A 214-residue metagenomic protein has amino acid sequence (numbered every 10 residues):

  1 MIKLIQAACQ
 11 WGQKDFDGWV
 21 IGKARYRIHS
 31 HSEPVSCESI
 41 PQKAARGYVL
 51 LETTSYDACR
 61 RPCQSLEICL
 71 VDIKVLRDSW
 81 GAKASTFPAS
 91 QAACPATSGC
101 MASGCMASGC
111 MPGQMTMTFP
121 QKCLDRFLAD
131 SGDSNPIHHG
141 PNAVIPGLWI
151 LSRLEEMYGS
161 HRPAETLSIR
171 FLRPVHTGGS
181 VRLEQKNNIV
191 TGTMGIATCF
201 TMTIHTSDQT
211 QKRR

Functional and structural regions predicted by a protein language model:
M1-R27, F127, P136, N142-A164: Active-site helix/loop of acyl-thioester processing domains in fatty-acid/polyketide metabolism, spanning hotdog-fold
W11-G113, V175-T177, E184-R214: HotDog/MaoC-like acyl-thioester-processing domains
L66-I68, D130, S168: Preference for short coil/turn "hinge" residues that link or interrupt alpha-helices
G109-C123: Short amphipathic
L124-D130: Acidic-glycine-rich active-site phosphate/pyrophosphate-binding loop
Y158-R182: A conserved acidic, glycine/proline-rich C-terminal tail/linker
